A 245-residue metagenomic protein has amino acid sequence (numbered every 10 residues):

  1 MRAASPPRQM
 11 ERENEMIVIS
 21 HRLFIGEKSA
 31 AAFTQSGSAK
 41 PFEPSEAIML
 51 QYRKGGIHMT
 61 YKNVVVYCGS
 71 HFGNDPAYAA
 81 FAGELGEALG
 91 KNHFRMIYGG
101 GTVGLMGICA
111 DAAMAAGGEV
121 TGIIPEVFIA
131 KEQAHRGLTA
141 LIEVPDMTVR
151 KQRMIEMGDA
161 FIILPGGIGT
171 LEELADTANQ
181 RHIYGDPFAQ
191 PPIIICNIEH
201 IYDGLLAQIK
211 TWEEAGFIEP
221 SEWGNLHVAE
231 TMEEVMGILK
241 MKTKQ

Functional and structural regions predicted by a protein language model:
A3-A4, A30-T34, A39, A47: Ala/Thr-enriched low-complexity intrinsically disordered regions
S5-P6, I17-V18, L23-F24, A47: Intrinsic disorder/low-complexity segments
M10, N14-I17, K28-S29, S36: Polybasic, lysine-rich low-complexity intrinsically disordered segments
G26, G37, G55-G56: Residue-identity detector for glycine
E43-H58: Short, Lys/Arg-enriched N-terminal segments with co-localized hydrophobic residues within the first ~10-30 amino acids
T60-M157, D186-A189, C196-L239, T243-K244: A cross-family phosphate/adenosyl-ligand binding-site feature
T148-G185, I194: Active-site/ligand-binding-proximal alpha/beta "capping" segment
